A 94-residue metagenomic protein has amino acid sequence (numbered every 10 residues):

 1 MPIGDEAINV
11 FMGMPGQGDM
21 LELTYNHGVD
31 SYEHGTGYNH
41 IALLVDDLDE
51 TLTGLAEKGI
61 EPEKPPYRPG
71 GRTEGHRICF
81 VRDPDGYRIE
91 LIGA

Functional and structural regions predicted by a protein language model:
M1-G18, E50, E57: Core segments of cupin and vicinal oxygen chelate
M1-I3, K64-G70, I92-G93: Conserved catalytic-core motifs of GNAT/GCN5-like acyltransferases
N9, I78-C79, R88: Short hydrophobic/aromatic beta-strand element in the GNAT-like acyltransferase core that lines or flanks the acyl-donor
M12-Q17, V81-P84, A94: Active-site beta-strand termini and strand-to-loop segments that position acidic
G28-S31, K58, Y67-G71: A cross-kingdom feature marking solvent-exposed beta-strand/loop segments within repeated, beta-rich binding/scaffold
G37-H40: Eukaryotic phosphotyrosine signaling hubs
A42-L44: Active-site scaffold segments
T73-H76: Short, small/polar residue-rich loop motifs at catalytic or cofactor-binding pockets
